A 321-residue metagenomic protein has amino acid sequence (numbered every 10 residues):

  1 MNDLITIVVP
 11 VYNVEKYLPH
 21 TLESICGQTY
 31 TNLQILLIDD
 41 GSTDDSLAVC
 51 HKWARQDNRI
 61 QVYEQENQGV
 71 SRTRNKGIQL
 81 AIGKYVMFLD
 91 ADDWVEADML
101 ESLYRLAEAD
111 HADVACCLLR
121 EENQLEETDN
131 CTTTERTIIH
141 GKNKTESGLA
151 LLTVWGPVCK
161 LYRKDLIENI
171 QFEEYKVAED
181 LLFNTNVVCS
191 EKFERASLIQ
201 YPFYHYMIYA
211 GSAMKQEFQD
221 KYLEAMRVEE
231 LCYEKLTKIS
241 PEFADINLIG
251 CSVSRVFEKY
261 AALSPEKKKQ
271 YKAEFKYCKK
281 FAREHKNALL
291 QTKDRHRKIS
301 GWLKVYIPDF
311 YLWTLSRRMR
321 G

Functional and structural regions predicted by a protein language model:
N13-G27: Short, well-formed alpha-helical segments that are part of the catalytic scaffolds of diverse glycosyltransferases
S24, D39-A48: A conserved acidic beta->alpha catalytic loop
Q65-A81: Glycine-rich, basic loop-to-helix element that forms the pyrophosphate-binding segment of sugar-nucleotide handling
V86: Short aromatic/hydrophobic "clamp" motif used to bind/position activated sugar donors
M99-E174: Flexible acidic/His/Gly-enriched loops in nucleotide-sugar-dependent glycosyltransferase catalytic domains
N143-Q219, E224: Conserved nucleotide-sugar donor-binding catalytic segment
P202-Y209, K215-I246, G250, S254-H285: Catalytic core of nucleotide-sugar-dependent glycosyltransferases
E234, L263-G321: Membrane-interface aromatic/basic loop that binds lipid-linked glycans or pyrophosphate carriers, typified by
